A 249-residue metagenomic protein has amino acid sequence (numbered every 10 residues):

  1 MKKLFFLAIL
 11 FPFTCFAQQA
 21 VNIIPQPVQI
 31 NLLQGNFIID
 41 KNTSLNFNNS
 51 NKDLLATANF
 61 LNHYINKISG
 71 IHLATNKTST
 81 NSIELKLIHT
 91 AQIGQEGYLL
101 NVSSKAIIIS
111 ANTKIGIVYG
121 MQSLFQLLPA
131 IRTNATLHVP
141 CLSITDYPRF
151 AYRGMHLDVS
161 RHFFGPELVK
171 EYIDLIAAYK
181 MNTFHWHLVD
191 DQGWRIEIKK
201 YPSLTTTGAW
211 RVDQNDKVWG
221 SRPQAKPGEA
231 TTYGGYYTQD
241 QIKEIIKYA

Functional and structural regions predicted by a protein language model:
M1-N22: Bacterial Sec-dependent N-terminal signal peptides
Q18-Y152: Contiguous, structured surface segment used for ligand recognition
Q92-A249: Feature activates predominantly on carbohydrate-active enzymes
